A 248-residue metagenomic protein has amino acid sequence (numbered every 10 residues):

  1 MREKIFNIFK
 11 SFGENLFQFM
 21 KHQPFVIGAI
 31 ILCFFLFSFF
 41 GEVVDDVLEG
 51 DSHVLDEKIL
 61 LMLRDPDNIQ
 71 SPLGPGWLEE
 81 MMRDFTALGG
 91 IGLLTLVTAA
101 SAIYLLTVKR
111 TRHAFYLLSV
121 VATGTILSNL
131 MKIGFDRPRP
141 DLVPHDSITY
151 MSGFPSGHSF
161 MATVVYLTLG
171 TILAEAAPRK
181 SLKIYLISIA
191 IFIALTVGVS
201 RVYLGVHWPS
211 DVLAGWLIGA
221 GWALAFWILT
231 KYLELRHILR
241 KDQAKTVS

Functional and structural regions predicted by a protein language model:
M1-G92, R139-H145: N-terminal transmembrane-helix/juxtamembrane module of multi-pass inner/ER membrane proteins
E3-K4, P140-S248: Membrane-embedded catalytic cores of phosphoryl/pyrophosphoryl-handling enzymes
G13, E80, V97-I103, G170 (+1 more regions): Hydrophobic, membrane-inserted alpha-helices
E14-H22, G76-R83, L105, K109 (+4 more regions): Membrane-helix interfacial "entry" motifs
C33-F37, G124-S128, T196-V197, W222-W227: Alpha-helical transmembrane segments of multipass membrane proteins
F37-D46, L127-D136, S200: C-terminal TM-helix exit segments that contain a strictly Trp-centered aromatic cap at the helix terminus
V43, K58, L118, L130-G134 (+4 more regions): Membrane-spanning helices that line or support transport/gating and their immediate boundary helices in channels
H53-D67, L96-K180, I184-S188: Membrane-interface loops
